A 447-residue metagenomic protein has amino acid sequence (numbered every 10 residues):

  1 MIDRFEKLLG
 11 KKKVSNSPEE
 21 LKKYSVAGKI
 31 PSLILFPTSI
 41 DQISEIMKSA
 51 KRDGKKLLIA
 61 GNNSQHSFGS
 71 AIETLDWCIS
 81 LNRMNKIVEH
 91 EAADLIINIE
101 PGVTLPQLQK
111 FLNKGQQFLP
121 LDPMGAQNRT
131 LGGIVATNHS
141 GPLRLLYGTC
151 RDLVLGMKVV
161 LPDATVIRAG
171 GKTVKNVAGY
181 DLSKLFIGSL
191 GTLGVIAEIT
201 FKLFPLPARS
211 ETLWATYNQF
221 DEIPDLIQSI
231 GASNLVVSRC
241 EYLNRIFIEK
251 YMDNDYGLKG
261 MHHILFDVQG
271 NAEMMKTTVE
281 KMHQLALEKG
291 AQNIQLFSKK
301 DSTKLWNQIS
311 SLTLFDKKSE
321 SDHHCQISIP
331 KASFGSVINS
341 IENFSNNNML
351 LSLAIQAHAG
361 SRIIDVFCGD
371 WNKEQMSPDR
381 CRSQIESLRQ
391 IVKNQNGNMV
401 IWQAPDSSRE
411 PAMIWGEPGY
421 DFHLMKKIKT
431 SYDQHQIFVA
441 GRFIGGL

Functional and structural regions predicted by a protein language model:
M1-K48, R52-K55, S64-L95, F247-M252 (+3 more regions): N-terminal flexible segment immediately upstream of the FAD-binding catalytic core in FAD-dependent oxidoreductases
F5, S25-L58, L75, L81-G125 (+4 more regions): N-terminal glycine-rich flavin-associated loop
Q42-E45, Q107, D221-D225, A272-E280 (+2 more regions): Short, conserved charged micro-motifs
K55-K56, F118, V236, Q292 (+1 more regions): Residue-level detector of anion-binding/catalytic polar loops
N62-S64, M124, R245, A404: Short, ordered loop/turn segments at secondary-structure junctions
G69-D76, L81-N82, A126, L285-L447: Conserved glycine-rich FAD pyrophosphate-binding loop
L95, K259-Q269, S361-G369: A generic structural motif
A136, L155-D316: C-terminal substrate-binding/cap subdomain adjacent to the FAD-binding core in PCMH-type and related FAD-linked
